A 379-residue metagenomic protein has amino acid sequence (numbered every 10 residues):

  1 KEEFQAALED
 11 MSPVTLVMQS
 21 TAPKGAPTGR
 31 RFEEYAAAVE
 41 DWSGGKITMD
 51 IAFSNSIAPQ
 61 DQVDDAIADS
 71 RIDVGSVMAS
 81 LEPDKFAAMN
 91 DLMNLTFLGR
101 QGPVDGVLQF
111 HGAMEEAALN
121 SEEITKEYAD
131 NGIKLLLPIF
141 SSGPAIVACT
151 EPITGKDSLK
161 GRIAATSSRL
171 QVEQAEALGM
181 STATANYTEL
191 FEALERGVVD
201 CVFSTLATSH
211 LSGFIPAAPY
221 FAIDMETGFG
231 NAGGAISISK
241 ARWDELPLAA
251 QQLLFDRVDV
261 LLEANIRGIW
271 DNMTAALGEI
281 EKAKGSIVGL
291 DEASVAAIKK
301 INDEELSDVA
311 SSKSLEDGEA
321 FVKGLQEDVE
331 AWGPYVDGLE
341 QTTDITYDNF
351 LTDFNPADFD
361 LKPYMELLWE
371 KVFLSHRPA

Functional and structural regions predicted by a protein language model:
K1-E34, S54-A58, T208-S209: Extracytoplasmic "Venus flytrap"
G25-I47, R169-E173, L178: Short, polar/charged alpha-helical segment
R30, A52-L95, E122, I146-T150 (+1 more regions): Pocket-flanking alpha-helical
F32-A36, D61-D64, V172-A175, F191 (+3 more regions): Extracytoplasmic/secreted envelope proteins and their assembly/folding machinery, especially bacterial periplasmic
V39, I67, L159, L194-E195: Hydrophobic residues within well-ordered alpha-helices
A52-D65, S168-L170, T182-R196, E292-A293: Short helix-initiation/N-cap motifs at beta->coil->alpha
A68, A79-I163, S167-M180, E281-D303 (+1 more regions): Contiguous mixed-secondary-structure segments that line small-molecule binding/active-site clefts of soluble domains
A183-V288: Pocket-lining segment of extracytoplasmic ligand-binding domains
